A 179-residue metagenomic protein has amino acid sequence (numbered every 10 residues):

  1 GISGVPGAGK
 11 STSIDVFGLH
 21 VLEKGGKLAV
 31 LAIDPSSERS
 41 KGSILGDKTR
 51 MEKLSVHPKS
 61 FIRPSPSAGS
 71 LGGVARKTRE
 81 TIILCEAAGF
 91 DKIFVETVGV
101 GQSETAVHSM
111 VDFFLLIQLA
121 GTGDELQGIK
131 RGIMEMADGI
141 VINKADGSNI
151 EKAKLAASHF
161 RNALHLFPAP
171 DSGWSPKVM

Functional and structural regions predicted by a protein language model:
G1-I2: Hydrophobic anchor at the beta1->P-loop junction of P-loop NTPases
A8, T12-S103, M110-I117, T122-E125: Nucleotide-state-sensitive switch-loop elements of NTP-binding domains
I44, T81, A106, M110 (+3 more regions): Alpha-helical scaffold elements adjacent to nucleotide-binding pockets in ATP/GTP-utilizing enzyme cores
T49-R50, T105, L126-R131, L166-P170: Short beta-strand/turn micro-motifs at beta-sheet edges
A120-E151: Flexible active-site lid/hinge loop adjacent to a nucleotide/diphosphate and Mg2+-phosphate binding pocket
G139-V141, A145-M179: Canonical P-loop GTPase G-domain recognition
